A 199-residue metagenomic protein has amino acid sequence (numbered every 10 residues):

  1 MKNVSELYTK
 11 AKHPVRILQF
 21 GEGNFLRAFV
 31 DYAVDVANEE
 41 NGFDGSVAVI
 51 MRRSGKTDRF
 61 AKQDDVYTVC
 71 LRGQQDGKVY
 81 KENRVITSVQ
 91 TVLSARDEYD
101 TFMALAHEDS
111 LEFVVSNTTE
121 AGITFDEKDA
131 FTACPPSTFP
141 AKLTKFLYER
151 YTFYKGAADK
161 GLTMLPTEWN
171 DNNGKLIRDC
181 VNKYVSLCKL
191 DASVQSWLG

Functional and structural regions predicted by a protein language model:
M1-G199: Non-transmembrane, aqueous-exposed alpha-helical and coiled segments at domain scale
